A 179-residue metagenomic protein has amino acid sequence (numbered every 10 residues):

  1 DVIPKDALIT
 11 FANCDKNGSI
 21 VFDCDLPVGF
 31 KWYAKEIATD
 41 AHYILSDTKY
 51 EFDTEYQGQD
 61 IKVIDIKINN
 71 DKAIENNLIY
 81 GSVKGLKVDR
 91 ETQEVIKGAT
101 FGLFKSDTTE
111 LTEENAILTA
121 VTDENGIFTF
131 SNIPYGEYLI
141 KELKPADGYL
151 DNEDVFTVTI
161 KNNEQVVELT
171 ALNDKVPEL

Functional and structural regions predicted by a protein language model:
D1-L179: Solvent-exposed loop/turn and edge beta-strand elements of beta-rich ligand-binding domains
